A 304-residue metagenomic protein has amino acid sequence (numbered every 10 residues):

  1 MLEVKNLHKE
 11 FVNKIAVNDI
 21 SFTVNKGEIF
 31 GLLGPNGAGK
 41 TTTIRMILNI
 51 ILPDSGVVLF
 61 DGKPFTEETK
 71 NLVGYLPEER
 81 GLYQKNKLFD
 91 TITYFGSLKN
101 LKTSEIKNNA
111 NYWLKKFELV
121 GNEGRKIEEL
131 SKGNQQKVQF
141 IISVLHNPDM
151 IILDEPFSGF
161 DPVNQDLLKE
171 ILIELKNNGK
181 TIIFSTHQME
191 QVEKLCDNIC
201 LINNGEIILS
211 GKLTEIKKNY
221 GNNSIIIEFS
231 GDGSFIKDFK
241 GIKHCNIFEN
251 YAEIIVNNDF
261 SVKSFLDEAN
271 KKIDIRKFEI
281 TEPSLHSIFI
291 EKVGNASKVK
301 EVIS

Functional and structural regions predicted by a protein language model:
L2, K9-N203, L209: ABC transporter nucleotide-binding domains
K5, N25, E228-S230, I255-N257 (+1 more regions): A structural detector for beta-sheet-dominated domains
I15, R80, K240-K243, I273: Structural motif
T93, E190, T214, D267 (+1 more regions): Active-site phosphate/pyrophosphate- and oxyanion-stabilizing loops and adjacent acidic/basic residues in soluble
S143, E193-K194, K218, K271 (+1 more regions): Solvent-exposed polar/charged
E170-N257: ABC transporter nucleotide-binding domain
N257-S304: C-terminal coupling/interaction segments
